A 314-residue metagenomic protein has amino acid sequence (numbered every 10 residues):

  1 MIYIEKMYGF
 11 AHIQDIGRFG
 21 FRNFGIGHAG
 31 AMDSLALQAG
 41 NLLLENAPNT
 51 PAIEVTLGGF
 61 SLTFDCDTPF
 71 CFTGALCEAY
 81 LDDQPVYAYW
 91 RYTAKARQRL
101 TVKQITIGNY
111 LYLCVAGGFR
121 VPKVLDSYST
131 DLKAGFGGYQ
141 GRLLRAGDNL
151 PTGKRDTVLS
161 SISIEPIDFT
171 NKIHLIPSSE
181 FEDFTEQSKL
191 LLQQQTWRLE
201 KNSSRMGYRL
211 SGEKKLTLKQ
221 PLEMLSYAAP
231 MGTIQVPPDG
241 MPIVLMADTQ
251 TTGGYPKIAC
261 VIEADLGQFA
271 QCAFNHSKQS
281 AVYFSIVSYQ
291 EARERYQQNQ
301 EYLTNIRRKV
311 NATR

Functional and structural regions predicted by a protein language model:
M1-R314: Conserved "landmark" site that anchors the functional core of diverse proteins
